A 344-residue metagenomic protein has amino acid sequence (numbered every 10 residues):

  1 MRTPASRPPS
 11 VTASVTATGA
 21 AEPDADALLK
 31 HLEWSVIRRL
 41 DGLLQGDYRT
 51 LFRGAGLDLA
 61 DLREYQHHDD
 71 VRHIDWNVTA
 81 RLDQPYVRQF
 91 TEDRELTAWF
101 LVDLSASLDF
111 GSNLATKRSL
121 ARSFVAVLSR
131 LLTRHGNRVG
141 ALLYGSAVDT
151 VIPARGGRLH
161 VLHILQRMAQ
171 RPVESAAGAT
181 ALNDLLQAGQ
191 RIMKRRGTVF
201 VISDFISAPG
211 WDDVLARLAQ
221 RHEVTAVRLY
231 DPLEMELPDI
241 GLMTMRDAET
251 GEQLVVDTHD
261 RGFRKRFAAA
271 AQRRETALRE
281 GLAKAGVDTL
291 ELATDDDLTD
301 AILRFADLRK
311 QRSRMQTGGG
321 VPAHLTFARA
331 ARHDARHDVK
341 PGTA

Functional and structural regions predicted by a protein language model:
R2-Y48, E64-D69, V78, V87-A126 (+1 more regions): Exposed, interaction-prone extracellular/peripheral surfaces
R53-G56: A positional/architectural concept
D58-D61, Q84: Short alpha-helical segments and helix-capping/turn motifs at coil-helix boundaries
A60-R63, R72-I74: A short, local hydrophobic-aromatic micro-motif
R72-L82: N-terminal low-complexity, intrinsically disordered segments
